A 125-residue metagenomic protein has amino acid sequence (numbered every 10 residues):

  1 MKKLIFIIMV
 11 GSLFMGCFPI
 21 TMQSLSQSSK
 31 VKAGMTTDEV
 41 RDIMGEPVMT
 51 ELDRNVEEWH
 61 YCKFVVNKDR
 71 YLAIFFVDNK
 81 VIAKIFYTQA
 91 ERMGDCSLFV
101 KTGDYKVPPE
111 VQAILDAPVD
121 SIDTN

Functional and structural regions predicted by a protein language model:
M1-L4: Positively charged n-region of N-terminal signal peptides that target proteins for export
F6-M9: Internal alpha-helical transmembrane segments of multi-pass membrane proteins, especially GPCRs
F14-G16: C-terminal motif of bacterial Sec signal peptides marking the signal peptidase cleavage site
F18-N125: Residues within mature, well-folded domains
